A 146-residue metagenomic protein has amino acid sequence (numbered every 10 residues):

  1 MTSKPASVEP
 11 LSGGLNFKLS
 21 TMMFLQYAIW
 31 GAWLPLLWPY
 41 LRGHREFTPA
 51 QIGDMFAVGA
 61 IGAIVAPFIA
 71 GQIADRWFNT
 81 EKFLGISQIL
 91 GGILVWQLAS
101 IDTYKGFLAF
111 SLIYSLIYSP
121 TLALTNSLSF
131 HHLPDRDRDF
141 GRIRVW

Functional and structural regions predicted by a protein language model:
A6-A60: Helix-loop boundary and gating motifs at the non-cytosolic
N16, Q97-S111: Helix-loop junctions at membrane interfaces in 12-TM secondary transporters
A28, A32, S100, Y104 (+1 more regions): Hydrophobic transmembrane alpha-helices of Major Facilitator Superfamily
W30, A60-P67, Y118: Residue-level signal for conserved functional micro-sites within the alpha-helical transmembrane segments of Major
L41-R42, I73-D75, V145: Interfacial helix-cap and linker-helix signal at transmembrane-aqueous boundaries of multi-pass secondary transporters
V65-N79: Helix-to-loop junctions at the C-terminal end of transmembrane segments in multipass secondary transporters
K82-W96: Structural signature of the two symmetry-related core transmembrane helices
F110-W146: Cytoplasmic helix-loop-helix junction between adjacent transmembrane helices in 12-TM secondary transporters
